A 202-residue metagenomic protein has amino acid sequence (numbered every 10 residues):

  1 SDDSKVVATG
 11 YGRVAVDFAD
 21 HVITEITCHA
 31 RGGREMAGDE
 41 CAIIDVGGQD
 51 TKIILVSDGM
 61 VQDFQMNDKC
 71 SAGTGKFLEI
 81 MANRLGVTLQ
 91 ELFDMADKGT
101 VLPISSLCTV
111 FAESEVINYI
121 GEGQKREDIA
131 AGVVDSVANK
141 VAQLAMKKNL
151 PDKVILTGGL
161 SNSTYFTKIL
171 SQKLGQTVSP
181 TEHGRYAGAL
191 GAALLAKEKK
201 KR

Functional and structural regions predicted by a protein language model:
S1-V7, D50-K52, M81: Conserved phosphate-binding loops in N-terminal lobes of ATP-dependent enzymes of the actin/Hsp70/sugar-kinase
Y11-V14, A145, N149-K173, G184-G188: Glycine-rich phosphate-binding loops at beta-strand->alpha-helix junctions
G12-I44, Q49, S57-G59, G191-E198: Conserved phosphate-binding catalytic cores of ATP/NTP-utilizing and phosphoryl-transfer enzymes
A19, I23-T27, S171-L190: Conserved phosphate-binding/catalytic loops in two-lobed NTP-binding clefts
R31, G75-E79, T181-R202: Glycine-rich phosphate-binding/hydrolytic loop that grips phosphoryl groups
D58-I104, C108, L194: Glycine-rich phosphate-binding loop plus the immediately following alpha-helix
A112-A145, R185: Adenine-nucleotide phosphate-binding core of ATP-dependent small-molecule kinases
